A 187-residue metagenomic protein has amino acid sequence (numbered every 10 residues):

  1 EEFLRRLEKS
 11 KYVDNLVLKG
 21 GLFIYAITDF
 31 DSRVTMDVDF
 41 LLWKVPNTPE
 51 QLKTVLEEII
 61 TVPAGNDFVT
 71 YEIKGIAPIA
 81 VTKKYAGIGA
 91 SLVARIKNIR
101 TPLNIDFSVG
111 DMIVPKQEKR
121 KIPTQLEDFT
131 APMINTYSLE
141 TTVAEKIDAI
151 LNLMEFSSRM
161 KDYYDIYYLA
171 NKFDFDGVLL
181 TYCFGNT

Functional and structural regions predicted by a protein language model:
E1-T187: Compositionally biased terminal segments of proteins
